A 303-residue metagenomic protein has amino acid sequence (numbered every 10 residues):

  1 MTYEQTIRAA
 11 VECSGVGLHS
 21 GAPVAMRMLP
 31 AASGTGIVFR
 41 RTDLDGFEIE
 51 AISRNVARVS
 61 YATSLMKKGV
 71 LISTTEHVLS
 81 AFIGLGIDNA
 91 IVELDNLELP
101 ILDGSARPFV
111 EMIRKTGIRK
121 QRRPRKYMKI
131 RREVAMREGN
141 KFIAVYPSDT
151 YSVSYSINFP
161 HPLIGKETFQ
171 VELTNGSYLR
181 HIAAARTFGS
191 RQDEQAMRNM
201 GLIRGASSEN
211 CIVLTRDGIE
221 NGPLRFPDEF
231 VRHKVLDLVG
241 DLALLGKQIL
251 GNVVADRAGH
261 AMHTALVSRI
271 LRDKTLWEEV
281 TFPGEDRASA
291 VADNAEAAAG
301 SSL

Functional and structural regions predicted by a protein language model:
M1-D88, E93-L303: C-terminal regulatory domains involved in ligand/effector binding and gene-expression control
